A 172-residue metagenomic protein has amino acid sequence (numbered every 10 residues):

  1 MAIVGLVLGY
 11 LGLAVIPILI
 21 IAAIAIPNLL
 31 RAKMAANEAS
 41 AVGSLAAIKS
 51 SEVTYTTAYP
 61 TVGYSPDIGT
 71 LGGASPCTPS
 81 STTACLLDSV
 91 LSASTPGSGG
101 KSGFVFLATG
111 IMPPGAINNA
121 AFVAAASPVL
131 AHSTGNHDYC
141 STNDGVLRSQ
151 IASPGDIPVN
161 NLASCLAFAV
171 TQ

Functional and structural regions predicted by a protein language model:
M1-L11: Amphipathic, cytosolic membrane-interfacial segments at TM-TM junctions
G9, D144-G145: Short, solvent-exposed coil/turn segments at beta-strand boundaries
L11-Y55: Amphipathic alpha-helical segments typified by the pilin-like N-terminal helix that continues immediately C-terminal
L13, L147-S149: Short hydrophobic/aromatic-rich beta-strand segments that constitute the beta-sheet cores of beta-sandwich/beta-barrel
S50-H137, S141-D144, I151-S153, S164-Q172: Extracellular/periplasmic head regions of type IV pilus-like filament subunits
G155-N161: A short local loop/turn or secondary-structure capping micro-motif enriched for an aromatic residue
